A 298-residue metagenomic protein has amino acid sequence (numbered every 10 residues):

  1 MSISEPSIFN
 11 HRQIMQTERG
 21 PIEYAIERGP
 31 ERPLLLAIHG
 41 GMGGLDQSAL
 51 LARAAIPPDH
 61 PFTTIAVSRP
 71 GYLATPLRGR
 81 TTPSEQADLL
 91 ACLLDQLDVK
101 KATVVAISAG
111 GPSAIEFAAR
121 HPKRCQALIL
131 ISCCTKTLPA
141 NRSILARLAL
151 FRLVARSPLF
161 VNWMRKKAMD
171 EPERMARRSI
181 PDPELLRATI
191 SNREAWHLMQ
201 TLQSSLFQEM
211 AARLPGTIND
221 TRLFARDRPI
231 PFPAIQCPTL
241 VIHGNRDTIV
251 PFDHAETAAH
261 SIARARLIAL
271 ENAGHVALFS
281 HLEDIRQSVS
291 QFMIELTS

Functional and structural regions predicted by a protein language model:
E23-A74: Conserved HGGG/HGGXW glycine-rich cap/lid loop of the alpha/beta-hydrolase fold
E85-T103: Conserved acidic catalytic loop of the alpha/beta-hydrolase fold
A106-G110, A114: Gly/Ala-rich beta-loop-alpha elbow adjacent to hydrolase catalytic centers
L128-V161: Flexible "cap/lid" loop of the alpha/beta hydrolase fold
L148, A155-I230: Alpha/beta-hydrolase
P215, R246-V250: Acidic catalytic loop of the alpha/beta-hydrolase fold
I235, V241-H243, D247: Short beta-strand/loop motif that positions the catalytic acidic residue of the alpha/beta-hydrolase fold
A265-S298: Catalytic active-site module of serine/aspartate enzymes centered on a nucleophile-bearing elbow/loop
